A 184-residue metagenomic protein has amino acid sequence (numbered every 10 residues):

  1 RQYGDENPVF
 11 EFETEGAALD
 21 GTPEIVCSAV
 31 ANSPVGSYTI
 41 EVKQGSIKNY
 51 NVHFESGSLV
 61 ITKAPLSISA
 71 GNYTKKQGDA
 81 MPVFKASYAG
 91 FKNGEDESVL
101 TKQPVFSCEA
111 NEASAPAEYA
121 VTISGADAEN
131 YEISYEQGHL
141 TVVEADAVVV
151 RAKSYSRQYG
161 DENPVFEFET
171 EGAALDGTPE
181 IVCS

Functional and structural regions predicted by a protein language model:
R1-S184: Solvent-exposed beta-strand/loop surfaces, strongest in extracytoplasmic domains of secreted and cell-surface proteins
